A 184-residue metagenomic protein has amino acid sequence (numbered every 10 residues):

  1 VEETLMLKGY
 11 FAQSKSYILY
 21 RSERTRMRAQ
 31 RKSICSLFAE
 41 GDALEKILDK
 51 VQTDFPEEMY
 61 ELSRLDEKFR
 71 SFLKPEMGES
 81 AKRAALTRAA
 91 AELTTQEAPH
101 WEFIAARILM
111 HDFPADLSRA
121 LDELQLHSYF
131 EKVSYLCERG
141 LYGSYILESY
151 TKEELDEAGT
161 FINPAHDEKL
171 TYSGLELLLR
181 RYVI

Functional and structural regions predicted by a protein language model:
E2-I184: Extended catalytic cores of very large enzyme megasubunits
